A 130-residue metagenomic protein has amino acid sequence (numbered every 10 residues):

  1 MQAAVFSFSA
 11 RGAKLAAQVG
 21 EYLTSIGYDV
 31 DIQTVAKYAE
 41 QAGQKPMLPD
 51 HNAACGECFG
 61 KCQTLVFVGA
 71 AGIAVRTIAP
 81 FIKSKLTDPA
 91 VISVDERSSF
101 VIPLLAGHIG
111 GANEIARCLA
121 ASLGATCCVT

Functional and structural regions predicted by a protein language model:
M1-Q2, Y28, G60-T64, L86-A90 (+2 more regions): Short coil/turn connectors at secondary-structure junctions
M1-Y38: N-terminal basic/disordered segments at the start of proteins
G12-A16, I73-T77, A112: Short glycine/serine/threonine-rich phosphate/pyrophosphate-binding segments that cradle anionic phosphate groups
Q18-S25, P80-K85, I109: Short, solvent-exposed amphipathic alpha-helical segments in soluble enzyme and RNA/protein-processing domains
D31-E57: N-terminal beta-loop-helix "entrance" segment that forms/cooperates in small-molecule cofactor or anionic ligand
D31-V35, L48, V66-G69, S93-V94 (+1 more regions): General beta-strand structural signal in soluble alpha/beta enzymes
V75-V91: Short Gly/Thr/Asp-enriched flexible loops that form oxyanion-binding sites at enzyme active sites
S99-T130: Short, glycine-/small-residue-rich phosphate/pyrophosphate-handling segment
